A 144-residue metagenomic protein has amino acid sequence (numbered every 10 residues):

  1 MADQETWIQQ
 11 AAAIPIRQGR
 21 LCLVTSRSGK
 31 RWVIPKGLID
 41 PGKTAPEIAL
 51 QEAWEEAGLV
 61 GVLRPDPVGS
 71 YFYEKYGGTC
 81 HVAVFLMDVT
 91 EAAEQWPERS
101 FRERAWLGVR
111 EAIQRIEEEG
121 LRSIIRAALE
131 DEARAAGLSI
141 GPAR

Functional and structural regions predicted by a protein language model:
M1-I34: N-terminal strand-loop-strand
Q9-A11, G19, C80-A83, R102: Change "...and in nucleic-acid phosphodiester-cleaving endonucleases..." to "...and in nucleic-acid processing enzymes
R20-L21, S28-R31, D40-P41, V89-A93: Short, charged/polar surface micro-motifs in flexible loops or helix N-caps
R27-W32, E94-R144: Nudix hydrolase/Nudix homology domain
I34-P67, G108: The catalytic Nudix box helix
S70-Q95, A105, G120, E132: Active-site-adjacent beta-strand/loop module that shapes the phosphate/pyrophosphate-binding cleft
